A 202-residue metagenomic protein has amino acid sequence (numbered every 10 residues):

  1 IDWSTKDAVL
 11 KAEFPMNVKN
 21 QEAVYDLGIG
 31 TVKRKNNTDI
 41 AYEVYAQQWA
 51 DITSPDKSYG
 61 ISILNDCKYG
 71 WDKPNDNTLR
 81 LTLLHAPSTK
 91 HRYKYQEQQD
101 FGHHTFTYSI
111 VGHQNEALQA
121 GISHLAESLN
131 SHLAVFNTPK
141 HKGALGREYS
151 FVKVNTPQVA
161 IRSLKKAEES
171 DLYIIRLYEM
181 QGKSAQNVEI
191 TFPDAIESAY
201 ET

Functional and structural regions predicted by a protein language model:
I1-T202: C-terminal (or distal) subdomains of carbohydrate-active enzymes
